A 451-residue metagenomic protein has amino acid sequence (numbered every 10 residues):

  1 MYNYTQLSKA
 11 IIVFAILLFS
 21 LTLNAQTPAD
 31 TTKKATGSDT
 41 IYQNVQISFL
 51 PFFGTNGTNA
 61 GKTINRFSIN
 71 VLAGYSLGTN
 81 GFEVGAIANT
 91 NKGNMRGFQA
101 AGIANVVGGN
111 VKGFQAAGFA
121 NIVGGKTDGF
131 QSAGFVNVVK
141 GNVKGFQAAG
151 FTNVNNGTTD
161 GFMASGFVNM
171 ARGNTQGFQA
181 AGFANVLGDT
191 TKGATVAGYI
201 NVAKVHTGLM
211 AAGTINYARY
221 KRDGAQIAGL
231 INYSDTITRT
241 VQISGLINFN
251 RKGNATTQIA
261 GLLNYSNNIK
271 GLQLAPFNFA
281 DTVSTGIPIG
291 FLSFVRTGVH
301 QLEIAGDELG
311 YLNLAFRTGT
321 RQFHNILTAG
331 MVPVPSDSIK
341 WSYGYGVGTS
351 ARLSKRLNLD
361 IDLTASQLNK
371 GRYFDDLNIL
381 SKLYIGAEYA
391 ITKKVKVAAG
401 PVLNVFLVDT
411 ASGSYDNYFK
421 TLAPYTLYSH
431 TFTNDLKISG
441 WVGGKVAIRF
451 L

Functional and structural regions predicted by a protein language model:
Y2-T5, L21-G54, T58-A60, R66: Sec-dependent signal peptide cleavage junction
T63-N65, R239, N268, G306-L312 (+4 more regions): Residues that define the transmembrane beta-barrel architecture of outer-membrane proteins
F67, F82, F98, F114 (+17 more regions): Transmembrane beta-strands of outer-membrane beta-barrel proteins
I69-V71, G198, P276, F291 (+8 more regions): Residues on the lipid-exposed face of transmembrane beta-strands in outer-membrane beta-barrel proteins
V71-Y75, A88-T90, A104-V106, A120-I122 (+16 more regions): Transmembrane beta-strands of outer-membrane beta-barrel pores
V111, T127, V143, T159 (+12 more regions): Repeated loop/turn-to-beta-strand initiation elements of outer-membrane beta-barrel proteins
S338-K340, G371-L377, T410-N417: Outer-membrane beta-barrel translocator domains and adjoining extracellular loop/strand segments of Gram-negative
